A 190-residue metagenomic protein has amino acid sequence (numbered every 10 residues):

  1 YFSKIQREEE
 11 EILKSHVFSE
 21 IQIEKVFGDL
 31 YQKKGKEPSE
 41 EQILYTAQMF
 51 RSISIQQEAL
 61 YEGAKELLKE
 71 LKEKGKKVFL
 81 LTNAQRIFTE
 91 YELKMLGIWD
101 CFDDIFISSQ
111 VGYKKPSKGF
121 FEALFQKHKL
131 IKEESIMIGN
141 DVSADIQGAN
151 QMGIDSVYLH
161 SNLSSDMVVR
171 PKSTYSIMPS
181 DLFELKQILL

Functional and structural regions predicted by a protein language model:
Y1-E66, E73: N-terminal helical cap/lid subdomain that shapes the substrate entry/recognition surface in HAD-like hydrolases
E41-I43, K65, K69-K72, K76 (+1 more regions): Asp-based, Mg2+/Mn2+-dependent phosphohydrolase catalytic module
